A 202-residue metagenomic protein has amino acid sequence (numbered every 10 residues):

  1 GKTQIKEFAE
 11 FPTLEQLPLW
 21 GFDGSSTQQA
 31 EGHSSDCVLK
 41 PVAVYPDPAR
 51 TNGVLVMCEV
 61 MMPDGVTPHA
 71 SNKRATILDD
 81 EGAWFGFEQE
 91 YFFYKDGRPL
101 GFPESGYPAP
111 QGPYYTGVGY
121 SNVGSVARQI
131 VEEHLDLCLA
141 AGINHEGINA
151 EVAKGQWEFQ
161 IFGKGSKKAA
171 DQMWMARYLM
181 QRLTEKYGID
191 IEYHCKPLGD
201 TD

Functional and structural regions predicted by a protein language model:
G1-D202: Glycine-rich, acidic/polar active-site loops that bind/position phosphate-bearing ligands
